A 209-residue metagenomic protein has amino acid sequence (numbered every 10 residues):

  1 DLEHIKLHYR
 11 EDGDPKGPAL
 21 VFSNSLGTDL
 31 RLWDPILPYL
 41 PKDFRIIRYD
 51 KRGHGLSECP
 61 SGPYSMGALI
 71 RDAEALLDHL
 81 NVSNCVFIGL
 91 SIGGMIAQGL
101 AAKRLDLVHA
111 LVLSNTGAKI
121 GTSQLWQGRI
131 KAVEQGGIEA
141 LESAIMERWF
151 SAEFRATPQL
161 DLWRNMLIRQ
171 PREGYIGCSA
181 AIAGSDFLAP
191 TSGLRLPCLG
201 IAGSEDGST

Functional and structural regions predicted by a protein language model:
I5-C59: Conserved HGGG/HGGXW glycine-rich cap/lid loop of the alpha/beta-hydrolase fold
N24-L26, C85, G89-S91: Conserved alpha/beta-hydrolase "nucleophile elbow" surrounding the catalytic nucleophile
D50, V86, H109-V112: Residue in the alpha/beta-hydrolase core beta-strand immediately N-terminal to the catalytic nucleophile
G67-C85: Conserved acidic catalytic loop of the alpha/beta-hydrolase fold
M95-K103, L107-E142: Flexible "cap/lid" loop of the alpha/beta hydrolase fold
G121-Q124, Q135-G193: Conserved alpha/beta-hydrolase catalytic His-Asp/Glu region
L194, G200-A202: Short beta-strand/loop motif that positions the catalytic acidic residue of the alpha/beta-hydrolase fold
G207-T209: Conserved alpha/beta-hydrolase "acid-adjacent" motif
